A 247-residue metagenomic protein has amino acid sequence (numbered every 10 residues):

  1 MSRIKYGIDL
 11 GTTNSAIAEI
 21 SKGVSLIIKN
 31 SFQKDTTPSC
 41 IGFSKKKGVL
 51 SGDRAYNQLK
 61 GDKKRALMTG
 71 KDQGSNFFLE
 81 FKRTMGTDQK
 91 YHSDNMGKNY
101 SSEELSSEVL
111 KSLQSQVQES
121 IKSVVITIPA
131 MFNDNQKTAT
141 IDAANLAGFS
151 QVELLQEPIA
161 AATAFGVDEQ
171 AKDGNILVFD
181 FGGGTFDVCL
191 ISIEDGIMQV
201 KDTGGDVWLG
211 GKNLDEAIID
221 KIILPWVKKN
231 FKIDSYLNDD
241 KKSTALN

Functional and structural regions predicted by a protein language model:
M1-F81, K98-N99, S115-N247: Oxyanion-binding/catalytic loops of NTP- or PPi-dependent enzymes
H92-Q114: Adenine-nucleotide phosphate-binding core of ATP-dependent small-molecule kinases
